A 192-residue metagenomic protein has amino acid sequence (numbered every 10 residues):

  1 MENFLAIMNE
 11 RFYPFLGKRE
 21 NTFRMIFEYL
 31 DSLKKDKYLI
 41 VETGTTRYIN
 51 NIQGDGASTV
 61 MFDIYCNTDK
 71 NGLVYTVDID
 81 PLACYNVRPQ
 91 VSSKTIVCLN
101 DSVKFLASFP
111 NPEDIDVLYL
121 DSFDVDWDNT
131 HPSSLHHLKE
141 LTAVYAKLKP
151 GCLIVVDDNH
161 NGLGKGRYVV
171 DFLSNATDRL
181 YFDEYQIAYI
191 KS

Functional and structural regions predicted by a protein language model:
M1-S192: A short alpha-helical cap/connector motif
